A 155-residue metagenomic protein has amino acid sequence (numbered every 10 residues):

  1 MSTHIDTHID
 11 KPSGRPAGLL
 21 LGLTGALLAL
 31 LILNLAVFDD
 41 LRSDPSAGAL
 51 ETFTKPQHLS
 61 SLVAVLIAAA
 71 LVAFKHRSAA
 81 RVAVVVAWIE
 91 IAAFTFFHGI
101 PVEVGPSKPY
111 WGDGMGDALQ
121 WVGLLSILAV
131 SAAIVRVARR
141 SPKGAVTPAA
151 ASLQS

Functional and structural regions predicted by a protein language model:
M1-L31, F74-R77, A133-P142, L153-S155: Cytosolic juxtamembrane helix and N-cap/initiation of the first transmembrane helix
L27-A36, A87-G99: Aromatic-anchored segments of alpha-helical transmembrane domains
L28-I32, V65-A70, L124-R136: Hydrophobic core of alpha-helical transmembrane segments in multi-pass integral membrane proteins
A29, T52-L71, A92: Core segments of alpha-helical transmembrane spans in multipass integral membrane proteins
V37-D44, F74, R81, F96-S107 (+1 more regions): Juxtamembrane transmembrane-helix termini
L41-K55, F94-Q120: Interfacial non-cytosolic loop connecting adjacent transmembrane helices
A69-F94: Loop-to-transmembrane helix junctions at the membrane interface
K108-S141: Alpha-helical membrane-associated segments of multi-pass integral membrane proteins
